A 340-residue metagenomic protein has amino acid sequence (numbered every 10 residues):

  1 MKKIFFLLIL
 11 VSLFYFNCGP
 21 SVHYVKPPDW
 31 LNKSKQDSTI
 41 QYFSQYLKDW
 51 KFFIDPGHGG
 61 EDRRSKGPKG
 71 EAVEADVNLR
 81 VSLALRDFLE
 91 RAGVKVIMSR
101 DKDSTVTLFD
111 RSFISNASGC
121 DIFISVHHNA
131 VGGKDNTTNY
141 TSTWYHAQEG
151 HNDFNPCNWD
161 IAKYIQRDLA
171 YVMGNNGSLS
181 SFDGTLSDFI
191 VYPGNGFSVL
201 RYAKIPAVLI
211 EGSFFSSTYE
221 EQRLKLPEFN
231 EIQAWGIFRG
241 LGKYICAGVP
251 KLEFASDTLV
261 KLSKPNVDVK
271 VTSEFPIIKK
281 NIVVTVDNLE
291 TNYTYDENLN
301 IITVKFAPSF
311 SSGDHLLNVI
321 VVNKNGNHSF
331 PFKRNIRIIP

Functional and structural regions predicted by a protein language model:
K2-F6, Y15-P340: Catalytic-site microenvironment of enzymes that process N-acetyl-hexosamine-containing cell-wall polysaccharides
V11-S12: Repetitive helical segments and hydrophobic/amphipathic motifs
